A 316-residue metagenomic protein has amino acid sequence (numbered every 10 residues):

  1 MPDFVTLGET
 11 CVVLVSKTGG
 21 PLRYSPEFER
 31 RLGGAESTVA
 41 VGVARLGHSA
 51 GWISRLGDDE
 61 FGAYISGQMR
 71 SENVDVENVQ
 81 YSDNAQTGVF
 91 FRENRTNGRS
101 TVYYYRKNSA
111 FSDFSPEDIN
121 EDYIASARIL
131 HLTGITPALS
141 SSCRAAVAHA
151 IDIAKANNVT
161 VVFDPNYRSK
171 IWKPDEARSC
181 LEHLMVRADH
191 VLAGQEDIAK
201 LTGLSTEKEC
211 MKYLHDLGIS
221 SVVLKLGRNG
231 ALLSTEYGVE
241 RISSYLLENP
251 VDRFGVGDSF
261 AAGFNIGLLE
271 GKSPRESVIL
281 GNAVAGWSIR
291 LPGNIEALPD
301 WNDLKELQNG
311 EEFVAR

Functional and structural regions predicted by a protein language model:
M1-D75, G98, A315-R316: Glycine-rich phosphate/adenosyl-contacting loop at the front of the ribokinase-like
M1-V5, D152, A156, E207-R316: Conserved phosphate-binding/catalytic region of the ribokinase-like
V41, V89-E93, G230-L233: Short beta-strand scaffold segments in enzyme catalytic cores
V43, G194, G257: Short, conserved phosphate/pyrophosphate- and ester-handling motifs at nucleotide-, phospho-/glycolipid
S49-G134, K305-R316: Conserved N-terminal subdomain of the carbohydrate kinase-like
E60-V74, A154, R178-A188, L246: Short, electropositive alpha-helical surface patch
I129, I135-K212, N229-A231: Conserved beta-alpha-beta core of the PfkB/ribokinase-like small-molecule kinase fold
